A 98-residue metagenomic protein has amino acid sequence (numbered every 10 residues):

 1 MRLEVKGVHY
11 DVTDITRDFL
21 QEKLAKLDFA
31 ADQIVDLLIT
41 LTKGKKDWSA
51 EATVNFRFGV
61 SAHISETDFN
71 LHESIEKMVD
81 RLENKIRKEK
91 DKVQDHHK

Functional and structural regions predicted by a protein language model:
M1-K98: N-terminal, polar/charged subdomain of small-to-medium soluble alpha/beta proteins
